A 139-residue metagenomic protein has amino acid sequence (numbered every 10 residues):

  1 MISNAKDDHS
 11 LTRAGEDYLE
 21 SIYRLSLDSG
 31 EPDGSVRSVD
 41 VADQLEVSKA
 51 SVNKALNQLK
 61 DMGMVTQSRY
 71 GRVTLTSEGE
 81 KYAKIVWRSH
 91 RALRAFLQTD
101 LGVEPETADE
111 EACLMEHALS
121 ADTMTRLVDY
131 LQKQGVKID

Functional and structural regions predicted by a protein language model:
M1-N4: Long, low-complexity, charged/polar intrinsically disordered regions in eukaryotic proteins
K6-V47: N-terminal helix-turn-helix DNA-binding core of bacterial DNA-binding proteins
E16, A50, E106: Key DNA-contact positions within bacterial/archaeal DNA-binding proteins
V36-R69, S77: Canonical helix-turn-helix DNA-binding module
G71-H90: Basic, amphipathic "hinge/linker" alpha-helix immediately C-terminal to the N-terminal HTH DNA-binding motif
S89-D100, Q134: Alpha-helical linker/hinge and terminal dimerization helices associated with HTH transcriptional regulators
D100-T107: Leucine-rich, amphipathic alpha-helical/linker segments
E110-D139: C-terminal regulatory/oligomerization modules of transcriptional regulators
